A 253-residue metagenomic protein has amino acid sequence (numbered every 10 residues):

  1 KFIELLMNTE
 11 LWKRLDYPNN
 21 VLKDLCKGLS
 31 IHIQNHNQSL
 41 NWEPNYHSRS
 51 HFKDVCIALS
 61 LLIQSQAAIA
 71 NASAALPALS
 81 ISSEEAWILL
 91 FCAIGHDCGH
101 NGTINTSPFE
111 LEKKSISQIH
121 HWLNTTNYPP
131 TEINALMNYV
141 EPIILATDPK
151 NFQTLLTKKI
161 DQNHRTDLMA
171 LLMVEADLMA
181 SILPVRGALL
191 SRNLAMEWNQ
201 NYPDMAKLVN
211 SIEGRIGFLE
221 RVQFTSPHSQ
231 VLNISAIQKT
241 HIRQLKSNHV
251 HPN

Functional and structural regions predicted by a protein language model:
K1-N37, F52: Conserved N-terminal diphosphate/IPP-binding helix and adjacent helical/loop segment of trans-prenyltransferase domains
K1-W12, L61-E84, G95, G99-N101 (+3 more regions): Divalent metal-dependent phosphate-bond-processing catalytic cores, especially two-metal-ion Mg2+/Mn2+ enzymes that act
Y17, V21, P44-H47, A78: Non-transmembrane, amphipathic alpha-helical segments
L25-N37, L89-I94, V140-D148, L172-A176: Short alpha-helical scaffolding segments that buttress acidic/His motifs in well-ordered protein cores
G28-A58, G99-G102: Active-site flanking loop/helix segments enriched in acidic
R49-F52, C56-Q64, A68-I69, E84 (+2 more regions): Well-ordered mid-protein domain cores that form the structural environment of catalytic cofactors
F52, L59, E112-L156, I212-Q223: Histidine- and acidic-residue-rich, metal-dependent catalytic cores
V55, E85-T103, S115, P142-D148: His-Asp-centered metal-binding catalytic motifs of divalent-metal-dependent phosphohydrolases/nucleases
